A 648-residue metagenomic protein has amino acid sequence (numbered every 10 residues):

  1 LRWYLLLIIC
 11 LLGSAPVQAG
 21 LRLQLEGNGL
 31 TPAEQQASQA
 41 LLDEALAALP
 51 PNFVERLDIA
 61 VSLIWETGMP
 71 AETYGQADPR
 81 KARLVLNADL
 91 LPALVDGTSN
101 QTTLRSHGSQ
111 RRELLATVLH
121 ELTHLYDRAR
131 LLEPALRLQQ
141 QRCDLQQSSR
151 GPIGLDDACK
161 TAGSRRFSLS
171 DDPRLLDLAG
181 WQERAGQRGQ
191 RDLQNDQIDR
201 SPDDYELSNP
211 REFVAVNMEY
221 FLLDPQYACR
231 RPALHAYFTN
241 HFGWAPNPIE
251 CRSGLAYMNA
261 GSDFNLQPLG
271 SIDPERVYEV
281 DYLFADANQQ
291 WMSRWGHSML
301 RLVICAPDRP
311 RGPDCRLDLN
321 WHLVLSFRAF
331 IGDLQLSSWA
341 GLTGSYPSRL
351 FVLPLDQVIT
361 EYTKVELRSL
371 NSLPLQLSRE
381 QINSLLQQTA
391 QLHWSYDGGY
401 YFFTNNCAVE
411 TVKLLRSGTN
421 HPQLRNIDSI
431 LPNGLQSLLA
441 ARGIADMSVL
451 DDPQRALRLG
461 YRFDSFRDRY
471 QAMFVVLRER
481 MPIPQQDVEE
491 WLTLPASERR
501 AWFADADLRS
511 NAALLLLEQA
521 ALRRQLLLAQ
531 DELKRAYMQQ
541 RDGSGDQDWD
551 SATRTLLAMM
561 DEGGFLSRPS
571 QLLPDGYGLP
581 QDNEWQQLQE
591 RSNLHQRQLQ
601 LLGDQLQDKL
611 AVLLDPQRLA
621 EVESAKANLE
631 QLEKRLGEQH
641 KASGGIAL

Functional and structural regions predicted by a protein language model:
Y4-G13: Bacterial N-terminal signal peptides
A15-A19: Sec/Tat signal peptide C-region and signal peptidase I cleavage site
G20-D96, D157-T161: Auxiliary, metal-adjacent structural segments of Zn-dependent hydrolase domains
G27-Q36, Q101-E113, R200-Y205, A285-Q289 (+2 more regions): Second-shell loop/turn segments in exported
P79, L84-V85, L90-T117, R276-L367 (+2 more regions): Glycine-rich catalytic cores of cysteine/serine-nucleophile enzymes that process amide/ester linkages in cell-envelope
T98-T103, R128, E133-E206, V216 (+3 more regions): Activation targets extended, charge/polar-rich intrinsically disordered C-terminal tails
R112-L132, A215: Active-site recognition of the HExxH zinc-binding catalytic motif
A185-N195, G270-V277, M292-S293, H297 (+1 more regions): Active-site-adjacent bridging/hinge elements
